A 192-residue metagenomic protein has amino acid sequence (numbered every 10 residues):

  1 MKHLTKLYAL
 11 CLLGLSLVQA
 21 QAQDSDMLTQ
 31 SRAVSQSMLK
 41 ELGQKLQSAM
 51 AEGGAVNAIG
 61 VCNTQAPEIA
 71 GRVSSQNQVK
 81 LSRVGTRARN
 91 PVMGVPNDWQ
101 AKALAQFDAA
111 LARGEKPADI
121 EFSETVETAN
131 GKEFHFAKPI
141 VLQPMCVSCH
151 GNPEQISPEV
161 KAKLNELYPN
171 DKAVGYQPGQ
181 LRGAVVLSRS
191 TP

Functional and structural regions predicted by a protein language model:
M1-Y8: Bacterial N-terminal signal peptides that target proteins for export
Y8-S16: Bacterial N-terminal signal peptides
L17-A22: Sec/Tat signal peptide C-region and signal peptidase I cleavage site
Q23-L142, Q155-P192: Extracytoplasmic c-type cytochrome modules immediately beyond a signal peptide or single-pass transmembrane anchor
Q143-P153: The canonical Cys-X-X-Cys-His
